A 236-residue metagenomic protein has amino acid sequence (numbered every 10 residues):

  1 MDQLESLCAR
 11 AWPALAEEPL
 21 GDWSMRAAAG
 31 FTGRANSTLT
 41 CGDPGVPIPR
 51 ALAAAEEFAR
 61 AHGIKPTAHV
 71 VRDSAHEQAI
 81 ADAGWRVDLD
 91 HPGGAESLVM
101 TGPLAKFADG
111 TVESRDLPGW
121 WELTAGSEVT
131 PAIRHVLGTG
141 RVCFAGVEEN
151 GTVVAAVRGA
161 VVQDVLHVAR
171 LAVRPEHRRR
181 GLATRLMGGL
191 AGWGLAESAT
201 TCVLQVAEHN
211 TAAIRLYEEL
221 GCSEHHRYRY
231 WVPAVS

Functional and structural regions predicted by a protein language model:
M1-E5, L39, R50, G94-G138 (+1 more regions): Short amphipathic alpha-helix that is part of the acyltransferase structural core
M1-H62, E77: N-terminal charged segments
L39-G45, L171-R178, A207: A short, internal acetyl-CoA/4′-phosphopantetheine-binding micro-motif in the GNAT/acyltransferase core
P44-G119, C143, W231-V232: Acyl-donor-binding surface of acyltransferase catalytic domains
I48-E56, V173-P175, R179-G192, A196 (+1 more regions): Conserved acetyl-CoA-binding loop-helix of GNAT-fold acetyltransferases
H62-R72, G194-Q205: Conserved GNAT acetyl-CoA-binding A-motif
H69-H76, P175, L204-I214, W231-S236: Conserved beta-strand-loop-alpha-helix junction that forms the acyl-donor binding cleft
R134-R174: A conserved beta-strand-loop-helix scaffold within acyl/acetyltransferase catalytic domains
